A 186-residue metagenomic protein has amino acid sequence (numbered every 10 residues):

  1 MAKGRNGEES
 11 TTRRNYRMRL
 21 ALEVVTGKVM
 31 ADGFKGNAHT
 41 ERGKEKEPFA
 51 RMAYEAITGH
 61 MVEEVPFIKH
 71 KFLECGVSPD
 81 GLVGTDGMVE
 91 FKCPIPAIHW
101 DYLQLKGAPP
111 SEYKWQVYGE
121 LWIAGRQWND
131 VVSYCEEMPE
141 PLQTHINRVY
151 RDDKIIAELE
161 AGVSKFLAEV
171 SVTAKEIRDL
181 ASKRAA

Functional and structural regions predicted by a protein language model:
M1-E45, L180-A186: Charged, glycine-rich intrinsically disordered N-terminal tails and low-complexity linkers that flank
E8, F49-A53, V132-E137: Intrinsically disordered, low-complexity boundary segments flanking structured domains
R13-M18, K46, A50, Q116 (+2 more regions): Alpha-helical structural motif
K35, F49, K92-I95: Extended, charge-rich alpha-helical segments
T40-V62: Acidic-basic catalytic patches of nuclease active cores, encompassing PD-(D/E)XK and other metal-cofactor nuclease
T58-P79, V83-L167, S171-T173: Nucleic-acid nuclease catalytic cores
L167-A186: Polar low-complexity intrinsically disordered regions
